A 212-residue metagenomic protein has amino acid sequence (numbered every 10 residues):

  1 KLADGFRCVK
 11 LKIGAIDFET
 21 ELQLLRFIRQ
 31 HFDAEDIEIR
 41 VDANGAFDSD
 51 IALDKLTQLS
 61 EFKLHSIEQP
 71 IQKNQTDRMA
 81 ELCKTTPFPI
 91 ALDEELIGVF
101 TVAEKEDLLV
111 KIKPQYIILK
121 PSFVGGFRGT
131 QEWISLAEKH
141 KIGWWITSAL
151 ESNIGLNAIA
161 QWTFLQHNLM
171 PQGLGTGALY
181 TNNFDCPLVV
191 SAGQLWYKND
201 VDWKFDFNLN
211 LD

Functional and structural regions predicted by a protein language model:
K1, H31, H140, W162-L169: Change "in soluble alpha/beta enzymes" to "in soluble alpha/beta proteins
K1-T86: Metal-dependent enolase-superfamily TIM-barrel catalytic cores that perform enediolate-based chemistry
R7-L11, I37-A43, I67-E68, I90-D93 (+3 more regions): Hydrophobic faces of well-ordered beta-strands that scaffold small-molecule active sites in alpha/beta enzyme cores
G14-I16, A46, Q72, E95-I97 (+2 more regions): Short, surface-exposed acidic/glycine-rich loop or hinge patches that mediate macromolecular interfaces
S49-L59, D77, V99-I112, R128-I134 (+1 more regions): Catalytic cores of alpha/beta
P70-Q75, L92-E104, S122-G129, Y180: A general structural motif
L108-S148: Active-site-adjacent C-terminal substructures of enzyme catalytic domains
A149-D212: Flexible C-terminal active-site loop/helix
